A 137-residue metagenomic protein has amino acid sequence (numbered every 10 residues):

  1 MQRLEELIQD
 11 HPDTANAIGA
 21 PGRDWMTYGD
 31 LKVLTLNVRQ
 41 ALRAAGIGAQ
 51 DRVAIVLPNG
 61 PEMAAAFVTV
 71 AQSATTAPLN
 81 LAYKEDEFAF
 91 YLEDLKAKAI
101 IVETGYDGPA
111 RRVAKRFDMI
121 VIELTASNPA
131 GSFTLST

Functional and structural regions predicted by a protein language model:
M1-A17: A short N-terminal helical cap/helix-turn-helix that marks the beginning of AMP-binding/adenylate-forming
I8-H11, G22, G29, E123-N128 (+1 more regions): Residues at the C-termini of beta-strands that transition into short coil/loop
P12, G60-P61, T104: Alpha-helix N-cap/helix-start capping motif
N16-G60, A64-V68, K84-A89, T137: Conserved AMP-binding/adenylate-forming core of the ANL superfamily
A44-A45, A74-T137: Structural core segment of the AMP-binding/adenylate-forming
V68-T69, V113: Hydrophobic/aromatic ligand-binding patch that stacks against planar heteroaromatic rings of cofactors or nucleotides
